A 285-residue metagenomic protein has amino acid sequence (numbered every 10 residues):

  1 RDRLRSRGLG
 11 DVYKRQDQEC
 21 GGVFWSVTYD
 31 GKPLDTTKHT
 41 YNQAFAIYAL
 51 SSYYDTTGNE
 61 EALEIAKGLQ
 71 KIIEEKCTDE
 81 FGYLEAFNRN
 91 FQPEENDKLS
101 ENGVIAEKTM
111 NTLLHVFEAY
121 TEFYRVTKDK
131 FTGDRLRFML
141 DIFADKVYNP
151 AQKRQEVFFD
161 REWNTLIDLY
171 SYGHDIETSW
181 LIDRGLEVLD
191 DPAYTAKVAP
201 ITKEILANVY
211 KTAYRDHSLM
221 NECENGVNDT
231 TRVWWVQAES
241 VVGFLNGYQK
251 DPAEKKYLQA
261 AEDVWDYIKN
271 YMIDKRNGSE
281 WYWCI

Functional and structural regions predicted by a protein language model:
R1, F45-N59, H115-K130, T178-A193 (+1 more regions): Well-ordered alpha-helical scaffold segments within catalytic/enzyme domains
R1, Y29-Q43, D97-L113, R161-E177 (+1 more regions): Solvent-exposed loop and edge beta-strand segments that line ligand/cofactor-binding and catalytic clefts
D2-Y13: Single conserved hydrophobic/aromatic residue that forms the stacking wall/gate of nucleotide- or nucleobase-binding
K14-S26, D79-A86: Short, flexible active-site-proximal loops enriched in glycine and acidic residues
D17-F24, T212-N221, N225-V241, L245-Y248 (+1 more regions): CBM-like carbohydrate-recognition segments
W25-K32, F87-Q92, V157-N164, L219-V227 (+1 more regions): Short linear capping/connector segments at secondary-structure termini
T37-E94: Internal, well-ordered domain-core segments that constitute the primary functional module of diverse proteins
Q70, C77-Y83, F87, E95-K98 (+1 more regions): Extended ligand-binding clefts on enzyme/binding-domain cores
